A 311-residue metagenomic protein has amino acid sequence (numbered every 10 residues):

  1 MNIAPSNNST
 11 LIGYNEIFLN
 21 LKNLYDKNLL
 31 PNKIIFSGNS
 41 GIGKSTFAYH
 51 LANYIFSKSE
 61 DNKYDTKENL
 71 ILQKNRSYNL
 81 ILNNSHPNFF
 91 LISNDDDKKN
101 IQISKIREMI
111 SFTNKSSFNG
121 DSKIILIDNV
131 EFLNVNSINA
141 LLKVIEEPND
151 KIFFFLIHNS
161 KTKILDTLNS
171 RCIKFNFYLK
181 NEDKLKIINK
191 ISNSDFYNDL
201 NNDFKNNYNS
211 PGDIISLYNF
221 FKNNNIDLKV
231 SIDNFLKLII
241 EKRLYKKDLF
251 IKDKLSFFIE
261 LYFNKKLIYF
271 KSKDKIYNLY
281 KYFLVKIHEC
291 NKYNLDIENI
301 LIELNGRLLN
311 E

Functional and structural regions predicted by a protein language model:
M1-Y54, E60-I81, D150-I152, N159-E311: Charged, glycine-rich active-site and insertion segments that engage polyanionic ligands
L19-Y25, N75-I81, N100-I124, F132 (+1 more regions): Conserved alpha-helical scaffold flanking the Walker A/P-loop in AAA+ ATPase domains
S37, L91-D96: A short hydrophobic beta-strand->loop->alpha-helix junction that borders the nucleotide-binding pocket of P-loop NTPases
F89-L91, K174: Conserved beta-strand scaffold positions in the cores of enzyme catalytic domains, especially in NTP/NDP-utilizing
D96-I103, K174-F175: Flexible beta-alpha connector loops of hexameric P-loop NTPases
N114, N139-L156: Conserved catalytic/switch belt of AAA+ P-loop NTPases
I125, I157: Conserved D-loop beta-strand region of ABC ATPase nucleotide-binding domains
D128-F132, N139-L142, E146, T162: Catalytic acidic motif of RecA-like/P-loop NTPases
